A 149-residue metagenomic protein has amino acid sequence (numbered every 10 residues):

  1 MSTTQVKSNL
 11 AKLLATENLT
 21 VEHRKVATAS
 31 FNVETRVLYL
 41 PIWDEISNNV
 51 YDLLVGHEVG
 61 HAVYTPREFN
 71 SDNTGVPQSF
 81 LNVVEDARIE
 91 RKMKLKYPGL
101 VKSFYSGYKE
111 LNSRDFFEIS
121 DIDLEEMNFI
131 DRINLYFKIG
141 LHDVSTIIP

Functional and structural regions predicted by a protein language model:
M1-P149: Short, functionally important secondary-structure microenvironments
